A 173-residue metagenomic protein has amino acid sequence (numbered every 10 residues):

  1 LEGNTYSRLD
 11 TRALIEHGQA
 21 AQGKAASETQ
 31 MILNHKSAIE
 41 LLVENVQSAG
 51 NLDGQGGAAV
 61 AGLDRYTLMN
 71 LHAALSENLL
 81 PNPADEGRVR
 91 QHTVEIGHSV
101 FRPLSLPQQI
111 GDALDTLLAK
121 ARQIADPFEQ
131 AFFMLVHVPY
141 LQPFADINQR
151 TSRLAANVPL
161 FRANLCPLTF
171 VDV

Functional and structural regions predicted by a protein language model:
L1-V173: FIC/Doc superfamily catalytic core
